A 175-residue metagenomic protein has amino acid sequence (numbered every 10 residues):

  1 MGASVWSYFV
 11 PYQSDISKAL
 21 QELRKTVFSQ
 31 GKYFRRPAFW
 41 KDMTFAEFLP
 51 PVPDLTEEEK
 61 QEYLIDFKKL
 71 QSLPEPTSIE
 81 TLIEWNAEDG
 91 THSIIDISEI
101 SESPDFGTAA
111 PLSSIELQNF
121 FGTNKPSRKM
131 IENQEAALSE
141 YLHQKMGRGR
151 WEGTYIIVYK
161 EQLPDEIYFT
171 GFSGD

Functional and structural regions predicted by a protein language model:
M1-R148: N-terminal domain-onset segments
E132-D175: Acidic, proline/glycine-rich low-complexity IDRs
